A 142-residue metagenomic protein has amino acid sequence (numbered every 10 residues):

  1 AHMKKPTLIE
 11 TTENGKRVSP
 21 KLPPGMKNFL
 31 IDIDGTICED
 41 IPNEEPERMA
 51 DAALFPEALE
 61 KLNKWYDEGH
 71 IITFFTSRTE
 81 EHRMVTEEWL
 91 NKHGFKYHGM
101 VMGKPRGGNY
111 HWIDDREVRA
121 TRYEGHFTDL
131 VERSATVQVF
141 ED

Functional and structural regions predicted by a protein language model:
M3-D142: HAD-like aspartate-dependent phosphatase fold
